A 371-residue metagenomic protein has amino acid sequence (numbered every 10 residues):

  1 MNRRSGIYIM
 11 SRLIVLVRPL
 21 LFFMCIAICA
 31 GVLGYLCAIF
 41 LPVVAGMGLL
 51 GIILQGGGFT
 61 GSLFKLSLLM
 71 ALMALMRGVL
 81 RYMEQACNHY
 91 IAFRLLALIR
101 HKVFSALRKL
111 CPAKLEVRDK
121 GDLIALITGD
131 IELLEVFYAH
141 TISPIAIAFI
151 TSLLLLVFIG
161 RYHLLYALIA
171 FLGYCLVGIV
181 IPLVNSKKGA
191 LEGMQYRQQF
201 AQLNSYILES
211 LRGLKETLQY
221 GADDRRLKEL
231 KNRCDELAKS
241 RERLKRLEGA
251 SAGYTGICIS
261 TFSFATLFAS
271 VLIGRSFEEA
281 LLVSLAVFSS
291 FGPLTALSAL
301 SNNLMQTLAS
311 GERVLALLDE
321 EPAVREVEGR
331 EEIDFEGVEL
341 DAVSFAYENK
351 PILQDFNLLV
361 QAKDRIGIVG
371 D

Functional and structural regions predicted by a protein language model:
M1-A38, L54, G58-L63, E84 (+9 more regions): Membrane-integrated ABC transporters
N2-G6, A38-G46, L50, M73-E116 (+14 more regions): Juxtamembrane helix-loop junctions of ABC transporter transmembrane domains
I14-L21, K109-A113, G129-Y138, I142 (+7 more regions): An intracellular "coupling" helix at the cytosolic face of ABC transporter transmembrane type-1 domains
M24-L80, G160-L165: Transmembrane helix-loop-helix hairpins at lipid-water interfaces of multipass membrane proteins, especially the type-1
L33-M47, M76, S143-S186, E242-V287: A hydrophobic transmembrane-helix motif
L218-A222, R246, G253, S290-D319: Cytosolic ends of transmembrane helices, especially the final helix of ABC transmembrane type-1 domains
L318-D334: Short, flexible cytosolic linker that couples an ABC transmembrane/permease module to its adjacent nucleotide-binding
I333-D371: ABC-type nucleotide-binding domain
